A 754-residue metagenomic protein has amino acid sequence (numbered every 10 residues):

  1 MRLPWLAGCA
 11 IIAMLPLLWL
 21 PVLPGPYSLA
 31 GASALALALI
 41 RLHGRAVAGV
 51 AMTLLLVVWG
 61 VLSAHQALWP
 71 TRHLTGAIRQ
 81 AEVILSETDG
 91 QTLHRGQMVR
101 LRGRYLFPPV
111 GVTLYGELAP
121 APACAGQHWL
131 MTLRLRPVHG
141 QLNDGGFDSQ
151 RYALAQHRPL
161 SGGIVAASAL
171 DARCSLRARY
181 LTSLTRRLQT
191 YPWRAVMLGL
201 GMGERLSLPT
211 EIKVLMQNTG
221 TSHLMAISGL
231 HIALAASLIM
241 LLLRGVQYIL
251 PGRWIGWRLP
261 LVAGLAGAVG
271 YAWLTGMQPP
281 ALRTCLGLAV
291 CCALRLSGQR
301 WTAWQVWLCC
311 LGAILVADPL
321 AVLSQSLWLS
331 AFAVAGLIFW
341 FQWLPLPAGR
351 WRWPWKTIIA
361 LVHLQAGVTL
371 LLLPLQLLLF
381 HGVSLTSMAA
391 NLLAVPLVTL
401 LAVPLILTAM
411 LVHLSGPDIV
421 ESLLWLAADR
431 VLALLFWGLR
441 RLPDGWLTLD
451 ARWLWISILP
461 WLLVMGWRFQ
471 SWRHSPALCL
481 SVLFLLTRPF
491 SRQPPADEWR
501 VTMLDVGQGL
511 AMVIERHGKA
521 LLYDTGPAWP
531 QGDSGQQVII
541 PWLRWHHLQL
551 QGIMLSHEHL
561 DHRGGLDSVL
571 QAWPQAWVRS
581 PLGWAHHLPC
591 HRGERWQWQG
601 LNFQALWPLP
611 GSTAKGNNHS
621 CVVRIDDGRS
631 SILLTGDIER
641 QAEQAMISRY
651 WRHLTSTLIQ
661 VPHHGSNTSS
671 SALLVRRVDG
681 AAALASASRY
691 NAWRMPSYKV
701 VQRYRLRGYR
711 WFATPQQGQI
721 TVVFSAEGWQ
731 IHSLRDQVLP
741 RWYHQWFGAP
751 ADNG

Functional and structural regions predicted by a protein language model:
M1-L74, I78-E82, L243-I255, L259 (+7 more regions): Transmembrane helix-bundle segments that form internal channels/tunnels in multi-pass membrane proteins, characterized
L20-V22, A272-A281, L296-R300, A317-L327 (+2 more regions): Membrane-interface helix caps and helix-loop-helix hairpins in membrane proteins
L54-H223, D533, Q537-P541, W545-Q549 (+6 more regions): Membrane-interface helix/helix-cap signal primarily in integral membrane proteins
A155-C285, C292-A293, S422, S568 (+5 more regions): Aromatic-rich juxtamembrane segments at the membrane interface
L315-V316, L320-V322, R440-L548, G552 (+2 more regions): Core dinuclear metal-dependent hydrolase active-site scaffold
L550-D561, I659-H663: Metallo-beta-lactamase
M554, E558-G593: Active-site HxH/HxHxD metal-binding segment of metal-dependent hydrolases
E643-G718: Cap/insert and terminal regions of metallo-dependent hydrolase folds
